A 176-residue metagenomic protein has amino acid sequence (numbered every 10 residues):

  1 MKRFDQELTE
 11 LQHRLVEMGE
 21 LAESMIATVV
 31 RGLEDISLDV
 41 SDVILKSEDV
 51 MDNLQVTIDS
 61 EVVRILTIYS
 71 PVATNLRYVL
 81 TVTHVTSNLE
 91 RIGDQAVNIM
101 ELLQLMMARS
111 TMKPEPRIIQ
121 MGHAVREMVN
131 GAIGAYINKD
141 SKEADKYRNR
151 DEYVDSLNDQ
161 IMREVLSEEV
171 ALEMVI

Functional and structural regions predicted by a protein language model:
M1-I176: Cytosolic, long alpha-helical scaffolding segments
